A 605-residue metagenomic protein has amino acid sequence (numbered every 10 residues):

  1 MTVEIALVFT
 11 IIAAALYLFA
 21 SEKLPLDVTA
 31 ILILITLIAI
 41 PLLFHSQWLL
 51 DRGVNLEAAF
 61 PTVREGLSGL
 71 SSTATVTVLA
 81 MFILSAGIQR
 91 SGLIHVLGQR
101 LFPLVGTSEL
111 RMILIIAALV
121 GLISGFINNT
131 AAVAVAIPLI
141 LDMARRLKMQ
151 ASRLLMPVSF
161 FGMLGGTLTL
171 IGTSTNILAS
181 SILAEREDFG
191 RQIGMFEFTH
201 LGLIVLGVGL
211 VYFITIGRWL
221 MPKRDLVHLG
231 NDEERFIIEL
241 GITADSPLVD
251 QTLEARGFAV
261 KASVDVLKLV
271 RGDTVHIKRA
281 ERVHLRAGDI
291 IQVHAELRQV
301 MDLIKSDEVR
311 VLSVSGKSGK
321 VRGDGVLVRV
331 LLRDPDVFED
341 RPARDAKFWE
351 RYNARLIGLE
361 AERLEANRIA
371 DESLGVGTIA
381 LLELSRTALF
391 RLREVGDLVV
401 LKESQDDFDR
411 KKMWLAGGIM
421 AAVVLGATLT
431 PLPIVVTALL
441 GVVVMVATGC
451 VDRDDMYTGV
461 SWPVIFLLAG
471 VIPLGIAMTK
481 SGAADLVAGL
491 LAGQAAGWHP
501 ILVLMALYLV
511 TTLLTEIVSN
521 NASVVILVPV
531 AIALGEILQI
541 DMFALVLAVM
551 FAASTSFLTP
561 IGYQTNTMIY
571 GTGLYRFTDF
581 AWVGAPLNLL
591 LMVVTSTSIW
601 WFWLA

Functional and structural regions predicted by a protein language model:
M1-L79, I83-A86, G202, T215 (+8 more regions): Hydrophobic transmembrane alpha-helices of multi-pass small-molecule transporters
M1-T10, L70-I83, F126-V133, G172 (+3 more regions): Structural signature of hydrophobic alpha-helical transmembrane segments
I5-F9, D27-L32, T75-V76, L110-A118 (+9 more regions): Hydrophobic alpha-helical transmembrane segments
A15-L24, L119-N128, F161-I171, L425-P431 (+2 more regions): Transmembrane alpha-helix interface/packing and boundary motifs in multi-pass membrane proteins, characterized by
D27-A30, I94, N129-A136, L170-N176 (+3 more regions): Transmembrane helix boundary and interhelical junction motifs in multipass membrane proteins
H45-L147, L210-R218, G441, D452-L538: Membrane-embedded alpha-helical segments and adjacent helix-loop junctions characteristic of multi-pass solute
R146-F161, G165-F236, I242-T243, V293-V311 (+2 more regions): Juxtamembrane and boundary regions of transmembrane helices in multi-pass small-molecule transporters and channels
G482, V487-L574, T578, W582-L591 (+1 more regions): Generic detector of multi-pass transmembrane helix bundles and their immediately adjacent loops in polytopic membrane
